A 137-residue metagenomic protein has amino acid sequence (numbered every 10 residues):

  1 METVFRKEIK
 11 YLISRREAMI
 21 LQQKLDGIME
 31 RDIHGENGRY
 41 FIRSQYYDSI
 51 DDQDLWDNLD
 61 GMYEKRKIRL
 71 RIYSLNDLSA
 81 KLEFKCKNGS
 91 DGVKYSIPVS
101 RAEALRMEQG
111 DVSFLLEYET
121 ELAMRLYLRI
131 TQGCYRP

Functional and structural regions predicted by a protein language model:
M1-P137: Phosphate-end processing signature that detects enzymes handling 5′-triphosphorylated RNA and polyphosphate
